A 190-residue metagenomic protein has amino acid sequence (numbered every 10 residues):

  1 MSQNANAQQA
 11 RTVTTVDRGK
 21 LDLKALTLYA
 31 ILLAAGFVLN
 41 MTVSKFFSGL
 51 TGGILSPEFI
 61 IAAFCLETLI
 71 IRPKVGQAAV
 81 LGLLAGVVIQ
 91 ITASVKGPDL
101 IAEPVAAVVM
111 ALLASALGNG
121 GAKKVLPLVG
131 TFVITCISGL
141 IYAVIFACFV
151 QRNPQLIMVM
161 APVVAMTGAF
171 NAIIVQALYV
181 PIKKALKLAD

Functional and structural regions predicted by a protein language model:
M1-K20, L186-D190: Intrinsically disordered, low-complexity non-transmembrane regions of multi-pass membrane transporters
Q3-T14, I31, V38, L81 (+2 more regions): Short helix-perturbing small/polar motifs within transmembrane alpha-helices
R11-L69: Hydrophobic transmembrane alpha-helices
R18-D22, I54-S56, N119-G121, F149-P154: Helix-boundary and loop/linker segments of multi-pass membrane transporters
L26-I31, A63, V75-L83, L100-P104 (+3 more regions): Hydrophobic alpha-helical transmembrane segments
M41-L55, A85-A114: Interfacial aromatic-anchored transmembrane helix boundaries in multi-pass membrane proteins
E67-V80, G120-K124: Membrane-helix interface "capping/anchor" motifs
G97, G121-D190: Membrane-embedded alpha-helical hairpins and interfacial helices in multi-pass inner-membrane proteins
